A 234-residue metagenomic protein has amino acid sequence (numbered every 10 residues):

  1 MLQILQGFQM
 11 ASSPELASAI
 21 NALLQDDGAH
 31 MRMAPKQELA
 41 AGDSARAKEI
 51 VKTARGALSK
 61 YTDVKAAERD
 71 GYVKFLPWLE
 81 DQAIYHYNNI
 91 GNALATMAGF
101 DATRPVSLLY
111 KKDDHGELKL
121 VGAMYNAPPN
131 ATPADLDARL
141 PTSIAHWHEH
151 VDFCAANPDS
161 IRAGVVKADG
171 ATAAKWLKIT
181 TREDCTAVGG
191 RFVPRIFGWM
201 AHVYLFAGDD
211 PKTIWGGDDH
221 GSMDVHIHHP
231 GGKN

Functional and structural regions predicted by a protein language model:
L2-N234: Primary mode marks residue(s) on the alpha4-beta5-alpha5 output face of response regulator receiver
